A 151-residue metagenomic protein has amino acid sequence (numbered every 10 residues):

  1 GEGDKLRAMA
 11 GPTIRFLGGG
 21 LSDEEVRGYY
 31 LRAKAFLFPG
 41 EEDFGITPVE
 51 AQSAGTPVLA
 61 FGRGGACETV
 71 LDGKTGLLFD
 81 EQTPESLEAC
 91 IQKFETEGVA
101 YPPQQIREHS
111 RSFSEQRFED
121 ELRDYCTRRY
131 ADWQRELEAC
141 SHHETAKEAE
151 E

Functional and structural regions predicted by a protein language model:
G3-G20: Nucleotide-activated donor-binding/catalytic signature segment of Leloir-type glycosyltransferases, i.e., the conserved
E24-V26, G64-T69: Short glycine/proline-enriched, acidic/aromatic patches that form the donor-sugar handling elements
G28-A33, L122: Short alpha-helical donor nucleotide-sugar binding micro-motif in glycosyltransferases
L31-D43, T56: Acidic donor-binding loop of glycosyltransferase active sites
G45-V49, A66: Short glycine/serine-rich donor-binding loops of glycosyltransferases
P57-F61, V70: Short hydrophobic beta-strand element within catalytic cores of glycosyltransferases and related nucleotide-activated
C67-K93, G98-Y101: Change "using UDP/GDP/dTDP sugars" to "using nucleotide sugars
A100-E138: A charged, aromatic-enriched C-terminal amphipathic alpha-helix characteristic of glycosyltransferases across folds
